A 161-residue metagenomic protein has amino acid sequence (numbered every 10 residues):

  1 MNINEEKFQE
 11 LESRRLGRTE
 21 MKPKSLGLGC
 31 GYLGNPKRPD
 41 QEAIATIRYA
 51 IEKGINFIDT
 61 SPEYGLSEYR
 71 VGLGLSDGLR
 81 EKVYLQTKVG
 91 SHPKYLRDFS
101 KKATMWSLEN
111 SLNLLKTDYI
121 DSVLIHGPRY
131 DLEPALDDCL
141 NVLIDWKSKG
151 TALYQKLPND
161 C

Functional and structural regions predicted by a protein language model:
M1-V83, D118, S148: N-terminal binding-site loop/beta-alpha segment at the start of enzyme catalytic domains that lines or forms
L28, T60, T87, S122-I125 (+1 more regions): Conserved beta-strand positions
G29-Q41, V89-A103, P128-P134: Active-site mouth loops of central-metabolism enzymes
I47, P62, Y69-R70, G90 (+3 more regions): A sequence-level detector of short, solvent-exposed, charge-rich linear segments
L79-E81, T87, F99: An active-site metal/cofactor-coordinating segment within enzyme catalytic domains
L96-C161: Glycine/proline-rich, positively charged, aromatic-decorated active-site loop/lid region on the catalytic face
